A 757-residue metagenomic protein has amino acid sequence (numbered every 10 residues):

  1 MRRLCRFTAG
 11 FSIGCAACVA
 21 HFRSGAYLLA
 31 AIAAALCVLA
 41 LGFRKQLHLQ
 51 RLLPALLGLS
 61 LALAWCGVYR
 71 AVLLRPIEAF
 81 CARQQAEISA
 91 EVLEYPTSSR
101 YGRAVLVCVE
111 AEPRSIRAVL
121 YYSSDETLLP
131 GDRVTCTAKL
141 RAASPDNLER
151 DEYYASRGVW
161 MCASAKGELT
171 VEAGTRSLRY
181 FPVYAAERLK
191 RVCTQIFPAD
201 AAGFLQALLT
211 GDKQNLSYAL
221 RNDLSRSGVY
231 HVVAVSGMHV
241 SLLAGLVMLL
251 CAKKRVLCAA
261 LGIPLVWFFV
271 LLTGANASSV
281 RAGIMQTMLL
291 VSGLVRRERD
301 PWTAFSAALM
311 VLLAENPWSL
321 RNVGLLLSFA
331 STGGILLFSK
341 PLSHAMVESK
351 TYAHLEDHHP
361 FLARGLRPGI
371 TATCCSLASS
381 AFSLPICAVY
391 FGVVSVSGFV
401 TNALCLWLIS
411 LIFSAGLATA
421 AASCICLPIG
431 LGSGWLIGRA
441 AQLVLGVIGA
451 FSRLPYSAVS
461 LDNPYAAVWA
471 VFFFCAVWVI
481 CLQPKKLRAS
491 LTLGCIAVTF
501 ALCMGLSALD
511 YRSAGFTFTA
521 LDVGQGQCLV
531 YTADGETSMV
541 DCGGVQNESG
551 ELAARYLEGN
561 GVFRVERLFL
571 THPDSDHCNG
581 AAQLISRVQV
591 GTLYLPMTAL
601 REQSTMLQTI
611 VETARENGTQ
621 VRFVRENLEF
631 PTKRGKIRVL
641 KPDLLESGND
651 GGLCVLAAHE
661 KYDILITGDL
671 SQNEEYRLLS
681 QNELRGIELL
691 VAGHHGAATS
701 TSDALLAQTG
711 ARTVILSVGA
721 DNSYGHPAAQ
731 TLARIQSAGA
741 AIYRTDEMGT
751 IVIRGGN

Functional and structural regions predicted by a protein language model:
M1-A79, A185, R281: N-terminal leader/targeting segments
M1-G42, L325, L431-C481: Membrane-embedded alpha-helical segments of integral membrane proteins
R2, L36, Q50, A163 (+7 more regions): Hydrophobic alpha-helical transmembrane segments in multi-pass membrane proteins
L4, G158-L290, R567, T592 (+5 more regions): Aromatic-rich juxtamembrane segments at the membrane interface
S60-H231, E551-E558, R564, T598-R601 (+2 more regions): Membrane-interface helix/helix-cap signal primarily in integral membrane proteins
K213, L313-R321, G449-R567, R615-L689 (+2 more regions): Core dinuclear metal-dependent hydrolase active-site scaffold
V565-D576, T598, L690-H694: Metallo-beta-lactamase
T592, M597, R677-G749: Cap/insert and terminal regions of metallo-dependent hydrolase folds
